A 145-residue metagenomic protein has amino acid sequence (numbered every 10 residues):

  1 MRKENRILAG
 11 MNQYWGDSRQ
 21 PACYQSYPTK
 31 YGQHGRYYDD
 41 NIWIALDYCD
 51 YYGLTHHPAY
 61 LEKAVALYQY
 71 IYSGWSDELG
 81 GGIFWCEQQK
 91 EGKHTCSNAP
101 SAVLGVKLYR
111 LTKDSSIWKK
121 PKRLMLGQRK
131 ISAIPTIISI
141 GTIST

Functional and structural regions predicted by a protein language model:
M1-T145: Glycan-recognition and catalytic cores of secretory/periplasmic carbohydrate-active enzymes
